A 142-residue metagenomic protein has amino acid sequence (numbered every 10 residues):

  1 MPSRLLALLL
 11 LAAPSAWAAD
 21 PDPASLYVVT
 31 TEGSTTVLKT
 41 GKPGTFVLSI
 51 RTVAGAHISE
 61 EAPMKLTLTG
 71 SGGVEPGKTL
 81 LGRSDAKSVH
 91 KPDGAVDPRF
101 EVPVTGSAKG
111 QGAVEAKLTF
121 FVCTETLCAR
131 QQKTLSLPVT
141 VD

Functional and structural regions predicted by a protein language model:
R4-P14: Sec-dependent N-terminal signal peptides
A19-D142: Extracellular/lumen-exposed scaffold segments
